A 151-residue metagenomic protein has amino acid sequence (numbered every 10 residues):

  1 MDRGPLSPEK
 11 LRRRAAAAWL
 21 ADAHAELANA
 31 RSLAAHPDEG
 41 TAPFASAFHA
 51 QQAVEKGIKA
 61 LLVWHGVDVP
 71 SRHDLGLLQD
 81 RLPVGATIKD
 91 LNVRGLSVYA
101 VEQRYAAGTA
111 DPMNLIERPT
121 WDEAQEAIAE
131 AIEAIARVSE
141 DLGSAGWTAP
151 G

Functional and structural regions predicted by a protein language model:
M1-G151: Terminal alpha-helical segments
